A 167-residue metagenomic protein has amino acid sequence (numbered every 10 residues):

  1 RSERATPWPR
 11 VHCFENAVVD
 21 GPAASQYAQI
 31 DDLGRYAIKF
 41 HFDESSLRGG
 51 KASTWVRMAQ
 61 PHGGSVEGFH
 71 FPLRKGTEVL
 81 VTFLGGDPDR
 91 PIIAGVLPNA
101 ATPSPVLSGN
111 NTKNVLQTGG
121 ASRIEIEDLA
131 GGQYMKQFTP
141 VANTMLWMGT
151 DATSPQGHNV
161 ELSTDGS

Functional and structural regions predicted by a protein language model:
H12-S167: Structural signature for extended repeat/solenoid scaffolds and their inter-repeat hinge/linker regions, spanning
